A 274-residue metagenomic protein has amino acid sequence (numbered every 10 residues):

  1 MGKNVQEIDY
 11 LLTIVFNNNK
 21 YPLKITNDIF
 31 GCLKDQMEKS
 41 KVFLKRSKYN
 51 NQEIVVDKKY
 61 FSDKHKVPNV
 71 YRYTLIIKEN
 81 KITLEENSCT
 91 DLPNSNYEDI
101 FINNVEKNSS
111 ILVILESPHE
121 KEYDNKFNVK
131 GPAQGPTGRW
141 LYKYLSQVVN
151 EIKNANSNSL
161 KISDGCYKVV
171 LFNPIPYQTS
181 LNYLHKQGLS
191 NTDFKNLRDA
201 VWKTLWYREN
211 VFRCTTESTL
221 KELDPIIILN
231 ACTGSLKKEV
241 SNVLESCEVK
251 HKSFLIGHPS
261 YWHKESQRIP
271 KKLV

Functional and structural regions predicted by a protein language model:
M1-Q36: Intrinsically disordered, low-structural-confidence terminal and linker regions
G2-N4, T179-V274: Glycine/proline-rich loop-helix segments at beta-alpha junctions forming the active-site rim of enzyme cores
D9, F30, K34, Y142 (+3 more regions): Generic detector of well-ordered alpha-helical segments enriched in charged/polar residues, highlighting helical
N18, Q36-S40, S246, K250: Surface-exposed polar/charged interaction patches
C32, Q36, F43-N51, V55-E222: A polyanion-binding, active-site-adjacent surface
